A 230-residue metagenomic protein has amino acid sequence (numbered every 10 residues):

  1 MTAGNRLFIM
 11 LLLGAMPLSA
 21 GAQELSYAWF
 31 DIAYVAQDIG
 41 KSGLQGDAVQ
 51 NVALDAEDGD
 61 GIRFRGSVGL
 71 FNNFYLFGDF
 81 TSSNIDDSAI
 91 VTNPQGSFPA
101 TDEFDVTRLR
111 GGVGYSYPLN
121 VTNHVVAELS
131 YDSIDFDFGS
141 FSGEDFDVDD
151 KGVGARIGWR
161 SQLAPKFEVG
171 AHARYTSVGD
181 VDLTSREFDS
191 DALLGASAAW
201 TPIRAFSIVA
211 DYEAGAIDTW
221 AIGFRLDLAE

Functional and structural regions predicted by a protein language model:
M1-Y27, E230: Cleavable N-terminal export/targeting peptides
G21-L76, F80-D86, D227-A229: Short glycine/proline- and aromatic-enriched beta-strand/turn motifs that initiate or cap beta-hairpins
S26, D58-I62, E103-L109, S133-D135 (+3 more regions): Residues that define the transmembrane beta-barrel architecture of outer-membrane proteins
F30-I32, G66, L76-G78, V113 (+6 more regions): Membrane-embedded beta-strand positions of outer-membrane beta-barrel proteins
Y34-G40, L70-N72, F80-D86, T107 (+6 more regions): Transmembrane beta-strands of outer-membrane beta-barrel pores
K41-N51, D86-A100, F136-D149, D180-S190 (+1 more regions): Outer-membrane beta-barrel translocator domains and adjoining extracellular loop/strand segments of Gram-negative
N72-G78, N120-V125, P165-A171, W200-A210 (+1 more regions): Repeated loop/turn-to-beta-strand initiation elements of outer-membrane beta-barrel proteins
L194-W200, I217-E230: Outer-membrane beta-barrel "beta-signal"
